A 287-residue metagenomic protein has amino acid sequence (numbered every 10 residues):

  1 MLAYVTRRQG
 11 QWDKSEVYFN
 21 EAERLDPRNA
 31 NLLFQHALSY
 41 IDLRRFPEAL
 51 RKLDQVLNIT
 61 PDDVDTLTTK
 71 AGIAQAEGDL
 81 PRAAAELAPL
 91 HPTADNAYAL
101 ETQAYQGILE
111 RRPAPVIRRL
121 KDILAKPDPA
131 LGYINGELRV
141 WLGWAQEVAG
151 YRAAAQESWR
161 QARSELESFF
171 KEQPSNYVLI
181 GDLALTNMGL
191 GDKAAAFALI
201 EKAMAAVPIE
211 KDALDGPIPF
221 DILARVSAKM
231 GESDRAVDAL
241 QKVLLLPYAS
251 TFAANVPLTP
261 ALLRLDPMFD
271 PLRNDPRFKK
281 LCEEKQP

Functional and structural regions predicted by a protein language model:
M1-P287: Alpha-helical protein-protein interaction modules
